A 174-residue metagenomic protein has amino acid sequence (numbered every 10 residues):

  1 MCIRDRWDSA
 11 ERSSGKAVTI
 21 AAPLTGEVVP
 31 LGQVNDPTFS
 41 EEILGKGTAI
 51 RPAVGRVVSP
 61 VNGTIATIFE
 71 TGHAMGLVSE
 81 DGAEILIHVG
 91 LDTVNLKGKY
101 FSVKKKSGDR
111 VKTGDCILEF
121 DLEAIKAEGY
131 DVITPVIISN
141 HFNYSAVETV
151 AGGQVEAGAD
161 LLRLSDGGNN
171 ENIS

Functional and structural regions predicted by a protein language model:
M1-I3: Short, small-residue-biased leader/transition segments that mark boundaries at the very start of proteins
D8, G32-R56: Short glycine/threonine/proline-enriched tight-turn/helix- or strand-capping micro-motif at secondary-structure
K16-A21, G47-H73: Short, glycine/small-residue-enriched coil/turn segments at secondary-structure junctions
A22, G26-V28, V58-I65, K105-E119 (+1 more regions): Short, well-structured beta-strand-loop connectors
S40-E42, A49-R51, M75-E80, L86-H88 (+1 more regions): Short, acidic/hydrophobic/Gly-rich beta-strand patch recurrent on exposed beta strands that often constitutes part
T64-V94: Zn2+-dependent peptidoglycan hydrolase active-site motif and core
I87-K112, A146-Q154: Short histidine-centered loop motifs in beta-beta connectors
D115-T149, Q154-V155, R163-S165: Conserved, short, structured surface segments that act as functional micro-motifs
